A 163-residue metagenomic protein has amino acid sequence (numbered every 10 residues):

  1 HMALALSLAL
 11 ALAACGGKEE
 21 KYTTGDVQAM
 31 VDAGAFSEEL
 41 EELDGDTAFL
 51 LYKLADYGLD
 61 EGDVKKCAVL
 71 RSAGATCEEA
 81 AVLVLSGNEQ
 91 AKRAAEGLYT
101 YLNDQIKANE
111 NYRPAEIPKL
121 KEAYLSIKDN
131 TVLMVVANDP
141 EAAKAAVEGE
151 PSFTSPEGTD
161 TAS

Functional and structural regions predicted by a protein language model:
H1-A5: Sec-dependent signal peptide recognition, specifically the positively charged N-region followed immediately by
S7-A9, A123: Exposed boundary/loop context
L10-A14: C-terminal motif of bacterial Sec signal peptides marking the signal peptidase cleavage site
C15-A80, V84-S163: Soluble, non-membrane globular domain cores that form compact, hydrophobic packing and curved binding surfaces
